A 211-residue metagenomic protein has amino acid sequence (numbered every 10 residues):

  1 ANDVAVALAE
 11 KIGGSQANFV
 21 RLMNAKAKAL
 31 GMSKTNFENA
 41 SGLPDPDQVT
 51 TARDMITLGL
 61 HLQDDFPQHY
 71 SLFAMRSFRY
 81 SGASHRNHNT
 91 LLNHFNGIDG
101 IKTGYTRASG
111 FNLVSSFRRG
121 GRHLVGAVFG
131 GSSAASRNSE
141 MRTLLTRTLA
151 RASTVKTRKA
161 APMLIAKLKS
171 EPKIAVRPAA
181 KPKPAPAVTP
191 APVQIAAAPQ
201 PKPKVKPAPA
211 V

Functional and structural regions predicted by a protein language model:
A1, K11-G13, T103, G126 (+3 more regions): Proteins with a high burden of low-complexity, intrinsically disordered sequence enriched in S/T/G/P/A and R, requiring
D3-T106: A conserved catalytic-loop motif detector
V4-V6, V20, V49, I56 (+9 more regions): Extended aliphatic helical segments
I12, I56, I98-I101, V125 (+4 more regions): Weak global preference for isoleucine
D47-L72, N87, S109-L149: Active-site-proximal alpha-helical segments within enzyme catalytic domains
S81-H88, V114-V125, V155-A160, V176: Short secondary-structure transition/capping segments
G120, G131-V211: Proline-rich, low-complexity linker regions of envelope-associated factors in Gram-negative bacteria
